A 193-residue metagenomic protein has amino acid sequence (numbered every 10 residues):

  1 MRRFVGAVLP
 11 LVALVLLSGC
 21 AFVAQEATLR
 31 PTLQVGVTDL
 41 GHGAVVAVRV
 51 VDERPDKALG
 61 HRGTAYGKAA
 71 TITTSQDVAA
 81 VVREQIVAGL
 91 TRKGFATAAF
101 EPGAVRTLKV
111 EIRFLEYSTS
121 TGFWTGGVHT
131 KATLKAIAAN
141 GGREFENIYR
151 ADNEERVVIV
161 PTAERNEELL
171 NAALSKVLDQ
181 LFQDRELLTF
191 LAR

Functional and structural regions predicted by a protein language model:
M1-C20: Sec-dependent bacterial lipoprotein signal peptides
C20-A80, E186-R193: A structural "domain/chain start" motif
A21-L33, K93-I148, E154-V160: Surface-exposed short loop/turn segments
G63-D77, G142-F190: Short secondary-structure boundary motifs at beta->alpha junctions and helix caps
I72-A99, V110: Mid-chain, structured segments of secreted extracytoplasmic proteins
V82, I86-G94, E116-T119, L181 (+2 more regions): Sec/Tat-exported extracytoplasmic proteins
